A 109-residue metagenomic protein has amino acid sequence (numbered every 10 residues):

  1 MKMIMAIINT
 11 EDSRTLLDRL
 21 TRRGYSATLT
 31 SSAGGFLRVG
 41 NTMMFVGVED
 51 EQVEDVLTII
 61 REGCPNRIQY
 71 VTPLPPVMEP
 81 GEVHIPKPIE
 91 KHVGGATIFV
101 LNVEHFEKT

Functional and structural regions predicted by a protein language model:
M1-T109: Positively charged, small/polar-rich N-terminal and surface patches that mediate targeting and assembly and bind
